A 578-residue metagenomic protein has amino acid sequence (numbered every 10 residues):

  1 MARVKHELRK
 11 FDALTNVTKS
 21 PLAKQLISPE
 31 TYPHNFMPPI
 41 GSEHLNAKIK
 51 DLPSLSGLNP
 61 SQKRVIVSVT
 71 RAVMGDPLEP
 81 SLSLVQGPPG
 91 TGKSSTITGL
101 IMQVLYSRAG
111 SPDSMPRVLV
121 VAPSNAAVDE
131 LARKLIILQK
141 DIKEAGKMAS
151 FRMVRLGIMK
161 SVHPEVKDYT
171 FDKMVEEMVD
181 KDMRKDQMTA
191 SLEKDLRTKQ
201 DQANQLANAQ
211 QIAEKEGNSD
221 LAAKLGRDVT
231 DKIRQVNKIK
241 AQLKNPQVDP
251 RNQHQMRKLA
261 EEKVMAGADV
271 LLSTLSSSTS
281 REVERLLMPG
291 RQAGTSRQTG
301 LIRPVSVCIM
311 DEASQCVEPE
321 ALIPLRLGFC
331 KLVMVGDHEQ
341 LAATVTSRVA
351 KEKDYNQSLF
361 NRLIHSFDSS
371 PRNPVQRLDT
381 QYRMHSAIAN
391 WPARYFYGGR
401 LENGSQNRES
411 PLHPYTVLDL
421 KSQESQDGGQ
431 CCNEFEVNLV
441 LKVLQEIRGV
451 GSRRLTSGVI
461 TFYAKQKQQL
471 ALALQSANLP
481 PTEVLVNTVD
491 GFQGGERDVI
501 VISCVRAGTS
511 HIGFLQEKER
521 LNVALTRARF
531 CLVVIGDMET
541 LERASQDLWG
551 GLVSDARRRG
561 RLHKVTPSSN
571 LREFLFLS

Functional and structural regions predicted by a protein language model:
M1-T70, M74, L78, E165-Q205 (+3 more regions): Pre-ATPase regulatory/linker segments immediately N-terminal to the P-loop/RecA-like helicase/translocase core
L22-L26, E30-N35, L135, Q139 (+4 more regions): A generic secondary-structure signal for well-formed alpha-helical elements
H34-L45, I97-L100, N245-V248, T416-D419: Active-site-adjacent bridging/hinge elements
G41-E43, L55-M174, R251-K258, A266-Y397 (+2 more regions): ASCE P-loop NTPase helicase motor core
D51-K63, G90, Q426-V437, I460: Short acidic-aromatic active-site loops that bind/stabilize oxyanions
K63, G226, T230-I233, Q357 (+1 more regions): Electropositive phosphate-/nucleotide-binding environments in soluble metabolic enzymes
D186-S306: Conserved helicase NTPase catalytic core signature
S276-S278, L287-S578: Conserved helicase motor core of SF1/SF2 NTP-dependent helicases
